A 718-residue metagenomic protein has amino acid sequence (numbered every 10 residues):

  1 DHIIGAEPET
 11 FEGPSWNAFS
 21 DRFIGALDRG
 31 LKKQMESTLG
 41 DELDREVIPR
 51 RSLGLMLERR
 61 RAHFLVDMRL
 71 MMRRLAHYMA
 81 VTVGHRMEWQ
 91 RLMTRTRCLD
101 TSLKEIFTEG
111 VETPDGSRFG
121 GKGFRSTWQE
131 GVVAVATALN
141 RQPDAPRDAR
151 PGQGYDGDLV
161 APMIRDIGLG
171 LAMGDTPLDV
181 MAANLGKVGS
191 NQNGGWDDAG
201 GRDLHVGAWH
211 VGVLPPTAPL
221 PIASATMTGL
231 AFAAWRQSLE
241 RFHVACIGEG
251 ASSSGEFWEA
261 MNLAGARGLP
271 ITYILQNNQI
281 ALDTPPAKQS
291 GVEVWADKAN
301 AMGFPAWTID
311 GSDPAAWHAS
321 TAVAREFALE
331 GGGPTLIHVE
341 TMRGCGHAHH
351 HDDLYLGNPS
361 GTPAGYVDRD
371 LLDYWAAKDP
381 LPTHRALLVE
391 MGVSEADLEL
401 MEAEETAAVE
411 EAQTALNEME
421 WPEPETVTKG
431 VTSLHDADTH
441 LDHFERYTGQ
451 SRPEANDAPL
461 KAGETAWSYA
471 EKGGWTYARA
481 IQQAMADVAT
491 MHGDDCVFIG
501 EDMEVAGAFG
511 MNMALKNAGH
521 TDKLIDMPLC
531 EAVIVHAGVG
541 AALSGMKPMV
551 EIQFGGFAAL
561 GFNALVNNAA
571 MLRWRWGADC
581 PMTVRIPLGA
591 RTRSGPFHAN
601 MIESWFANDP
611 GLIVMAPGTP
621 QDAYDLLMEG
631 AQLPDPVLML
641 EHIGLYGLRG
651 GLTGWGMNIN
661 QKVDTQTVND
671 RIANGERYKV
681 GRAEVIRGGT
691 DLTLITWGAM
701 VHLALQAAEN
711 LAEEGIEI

Functional and structural regions predicted by a protein language model:
D1, G212-E411, N417-E418, A607-I718: Glycine-rich ThDP/TPP pyrophosphate-binding loop and its adjacent helix/strand module within ThDP-dependent enzymes
D1-V133, A138, P143, Q153 (+1 more regions): Conserved acidic/glycine
V83, D100, E105-V111, D197-H210 (+2 more regions): Residues forming anionic-ligand binding surfaces in small-molecule and nucleic-acid pockets of primarily soluble enzymes
R86-Q90, F119, G154-L159, T176-M181 (+15 more regions): Short coil/turn connectors at secondary-structure junctions
G116-R125, D166-G168, H210-P219, A470-K472 (+4 more regions): A short glycine/serine-rich beta->alpha loop
R118-R267, P285-G303, P596-H598, W605: Cofactor-binding active-site loop characterized by glycine-rich and histidine/acidic residues
A134, V211-Q279, I309-F327, V497 (+2 more regions): Thiamine diphosphate
G189-G207, W295-A296, V505-A518, T667-E676: Acidic-glycine-rich active-site phosphate/pyrophosphate-binding loop
